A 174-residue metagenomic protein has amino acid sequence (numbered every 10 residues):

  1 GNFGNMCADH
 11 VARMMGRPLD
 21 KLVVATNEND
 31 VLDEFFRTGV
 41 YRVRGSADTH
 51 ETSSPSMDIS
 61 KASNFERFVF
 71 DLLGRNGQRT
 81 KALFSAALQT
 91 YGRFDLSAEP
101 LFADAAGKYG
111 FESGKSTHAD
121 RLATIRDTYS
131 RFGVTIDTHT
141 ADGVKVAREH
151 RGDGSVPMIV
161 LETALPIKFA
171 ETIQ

Functional and structural regions predicted by a protein language model:
N2-Q174: PLP-dependent amino-acid enzyme catalytic core
